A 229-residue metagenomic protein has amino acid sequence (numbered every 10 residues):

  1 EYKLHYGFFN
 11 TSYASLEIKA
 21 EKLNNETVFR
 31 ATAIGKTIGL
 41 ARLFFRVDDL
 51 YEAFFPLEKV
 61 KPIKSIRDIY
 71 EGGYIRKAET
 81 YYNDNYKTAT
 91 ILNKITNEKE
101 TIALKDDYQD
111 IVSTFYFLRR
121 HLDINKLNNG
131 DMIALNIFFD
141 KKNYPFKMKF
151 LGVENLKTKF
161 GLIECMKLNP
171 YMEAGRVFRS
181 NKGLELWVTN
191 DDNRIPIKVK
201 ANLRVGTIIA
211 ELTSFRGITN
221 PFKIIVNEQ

Functional and structural regions predicted by a protein language model:
E1-D84, D123-Q229: Acidic, serine/threonine-rich low-complexity disordered tracts
A78-L122: Hydrophobic, well-structured mid-protein blocks that either form specific transmembrane helices
